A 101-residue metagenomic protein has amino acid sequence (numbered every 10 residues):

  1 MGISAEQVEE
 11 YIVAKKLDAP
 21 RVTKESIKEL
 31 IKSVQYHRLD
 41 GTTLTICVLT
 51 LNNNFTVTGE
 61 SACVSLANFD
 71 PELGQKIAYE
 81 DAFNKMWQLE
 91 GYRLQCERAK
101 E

Functional and structural regions predicted by a protein language model:
M1-E101: Domain-level marker for long, solvent-exposed, non-transmembrane regions
